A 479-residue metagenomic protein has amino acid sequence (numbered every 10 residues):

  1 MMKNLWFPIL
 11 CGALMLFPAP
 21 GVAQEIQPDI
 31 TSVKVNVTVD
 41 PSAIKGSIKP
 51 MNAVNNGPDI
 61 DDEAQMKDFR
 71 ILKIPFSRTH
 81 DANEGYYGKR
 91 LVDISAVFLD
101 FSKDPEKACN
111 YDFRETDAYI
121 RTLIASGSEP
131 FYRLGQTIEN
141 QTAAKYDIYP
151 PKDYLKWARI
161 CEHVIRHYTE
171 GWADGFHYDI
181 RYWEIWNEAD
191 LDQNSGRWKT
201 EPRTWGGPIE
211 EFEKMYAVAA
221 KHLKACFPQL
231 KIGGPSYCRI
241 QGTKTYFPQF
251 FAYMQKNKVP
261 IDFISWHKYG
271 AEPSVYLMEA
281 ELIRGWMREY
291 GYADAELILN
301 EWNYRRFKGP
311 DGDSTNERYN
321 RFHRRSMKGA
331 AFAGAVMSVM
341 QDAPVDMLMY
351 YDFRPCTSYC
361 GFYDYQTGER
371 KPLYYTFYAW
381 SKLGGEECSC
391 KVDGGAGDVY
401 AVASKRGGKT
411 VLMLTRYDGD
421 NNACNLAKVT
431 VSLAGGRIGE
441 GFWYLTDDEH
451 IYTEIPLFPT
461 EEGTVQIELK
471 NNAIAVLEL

Functional and structural regions predicted by a protein language model:
P8-F17: Bacterial N-terminal signal peptides
G21-D68, L72: Mature N-terminal, pre-catalytic/accessory segment of carbohydrate-active enzymes
V54, L123, V164, W183 (+7 more regions): Conserved, mostly hydrophobic/aromatic
E63, P208-A333, A343: Noncatalytic carbohydrate-binding groove/subsite architecture in carbohydrate-active enzymes
L72-A271: Substrate-binding cleft and catalytic face of glycoside hydrolase catalytic domains, especially the flexible beta-alpha
N303-Y400, R406-G407: Aromatic/acidic polysaccharide-binding cleft in carbohydrate-active enzymes
G395-R437, N472-E478: Carbohydrate-binding surface patches
F458-L479: C-terminal beta-strand-rich structural cap/linker in extracellular carbohydrate-active enzymes
